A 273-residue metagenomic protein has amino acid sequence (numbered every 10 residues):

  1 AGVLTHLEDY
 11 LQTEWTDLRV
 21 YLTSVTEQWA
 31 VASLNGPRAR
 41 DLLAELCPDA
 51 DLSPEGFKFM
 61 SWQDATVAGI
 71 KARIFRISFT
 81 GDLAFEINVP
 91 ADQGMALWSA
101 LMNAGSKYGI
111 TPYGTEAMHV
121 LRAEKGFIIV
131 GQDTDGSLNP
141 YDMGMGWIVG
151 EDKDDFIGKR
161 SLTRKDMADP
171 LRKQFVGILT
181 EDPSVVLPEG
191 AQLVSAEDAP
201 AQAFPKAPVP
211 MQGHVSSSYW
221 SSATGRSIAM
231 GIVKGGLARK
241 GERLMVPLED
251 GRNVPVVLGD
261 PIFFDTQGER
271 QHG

Functional and structural regions predicted by a protein language model:
A1-G273: Conserved, structured C-terminal
